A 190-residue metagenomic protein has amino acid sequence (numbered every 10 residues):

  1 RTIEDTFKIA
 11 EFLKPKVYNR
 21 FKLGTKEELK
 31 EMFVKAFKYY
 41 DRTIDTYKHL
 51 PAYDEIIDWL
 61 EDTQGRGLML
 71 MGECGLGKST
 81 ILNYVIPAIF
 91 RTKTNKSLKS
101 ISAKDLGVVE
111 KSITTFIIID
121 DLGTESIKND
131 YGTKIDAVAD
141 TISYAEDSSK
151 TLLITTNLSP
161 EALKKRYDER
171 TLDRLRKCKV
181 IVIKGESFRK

Functional and structural regions predicted by a protein language model:
R1-Q64, I181, G185, K190: A short, basic N-terminal segment
T2-D5, T124-K190: Replace "adjacent to P-loop NTPase cores in ATP/GTP-dependent enzymes" with "adjacent to NTP-binding cores
D58-E61, P87, S143: Surface-exposed alpha-helical segments enriched in charged/polar residues
T63-Q64, K111-I113, D147-S149: Short loop/turn elements that form and flank the Walker-type P-loop nucleotide-binding site in RecA-like NTPase cores
L68-L70: Hydrophobic anchor at the beta1->P-loop junction of P-loop NTPases
G75-K78: Conserved glycine(s) of the Walker
I81, V85: Hydrophobic positions on the alpha1 helix immediately C-terminal to the Walker A/P-loop
P87-S126: AAA+/P-loop NTPase substrate/partner-engagement loops
